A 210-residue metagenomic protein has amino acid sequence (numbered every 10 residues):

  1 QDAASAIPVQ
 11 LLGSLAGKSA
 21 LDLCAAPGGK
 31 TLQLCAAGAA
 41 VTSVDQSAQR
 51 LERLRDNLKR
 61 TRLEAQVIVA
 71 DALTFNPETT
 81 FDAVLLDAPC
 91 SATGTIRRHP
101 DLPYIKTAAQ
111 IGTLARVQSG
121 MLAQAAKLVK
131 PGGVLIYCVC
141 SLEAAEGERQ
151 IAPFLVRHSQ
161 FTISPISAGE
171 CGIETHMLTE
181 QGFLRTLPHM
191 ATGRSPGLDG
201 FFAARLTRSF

Functional and structural regions predicted by a protein language model:
Q1-F210: S-adenosylmethionine
